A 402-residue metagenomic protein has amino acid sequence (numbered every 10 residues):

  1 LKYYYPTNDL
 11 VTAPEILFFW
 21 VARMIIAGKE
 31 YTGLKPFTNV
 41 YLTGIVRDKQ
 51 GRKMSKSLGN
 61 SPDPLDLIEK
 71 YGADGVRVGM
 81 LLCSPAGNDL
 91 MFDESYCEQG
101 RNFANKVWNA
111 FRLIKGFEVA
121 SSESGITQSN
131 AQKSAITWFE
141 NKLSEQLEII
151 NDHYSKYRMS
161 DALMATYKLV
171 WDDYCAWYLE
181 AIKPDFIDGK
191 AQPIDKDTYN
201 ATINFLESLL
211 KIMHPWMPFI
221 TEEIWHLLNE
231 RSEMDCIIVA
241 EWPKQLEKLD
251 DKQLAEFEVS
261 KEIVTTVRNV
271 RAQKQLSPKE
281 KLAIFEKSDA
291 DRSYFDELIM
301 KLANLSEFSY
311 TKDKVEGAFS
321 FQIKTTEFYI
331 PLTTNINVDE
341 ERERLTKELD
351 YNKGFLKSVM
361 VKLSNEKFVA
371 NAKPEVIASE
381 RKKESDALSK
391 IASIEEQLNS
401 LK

Functional and structural regions predicted by a protein language model:
L1-Y4: Residues forming anionic-ligand binding surfaces in small-molecule and nucleic-acid pockets of primarily soluble enzymes
P6-I16: The substrate-binding groove and active-site-proximal loops of carbohydrate-active enzymes, especially glycoside
I25-G28: Hydrophobic "lid/gating" helix adjacent to the active-site nucleophile that controls access to an acyl-thioester pocket
E30-A73, N88, S95-K402: Feature 926 captures the class I aminoacyl-tRNA synthetase adenylation module centered on the KMSKS loop
V78-G79, C83: Non-catalytic, structured segments within soluble enzyme domains
